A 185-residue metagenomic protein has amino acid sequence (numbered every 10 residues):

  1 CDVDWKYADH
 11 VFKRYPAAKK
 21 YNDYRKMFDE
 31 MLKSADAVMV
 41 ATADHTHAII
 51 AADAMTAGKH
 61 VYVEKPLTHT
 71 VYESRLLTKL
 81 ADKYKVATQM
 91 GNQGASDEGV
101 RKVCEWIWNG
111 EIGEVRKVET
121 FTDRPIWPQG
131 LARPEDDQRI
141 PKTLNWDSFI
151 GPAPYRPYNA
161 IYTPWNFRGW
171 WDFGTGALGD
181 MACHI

Functional and structural regions predicted by a protein language model:
C1, M39, R116-E119, I150: Residues embedded in well-ordered beta-strands within globular domains across many folds
C1-H60, Y72-A87: N-terminal glycine-/serine-/threonine-rich beta1-alpha1-beta2 phosphate-ribose binding loop of Rossmann-like
Y7, Y15, A41-H45, K65-Y72 (+3 more regions): Alpha-helix capping and helix-loop boundary segments enriched in small/acidic/polar residues
A8-H10, W127-Q129, P157-N159: Short, solvent-exposed loop/turn elements at domain surfaces
Y21-N22, A48, A95-S96, R156-Y158: Redox-cofactor-proximal catalytic regions of oxidoreductases
A48, A52, R75, D97-R101 (+1 more regions): A structural signal for well-ordered alpha-helical segments within the folded catalytic domains of diverse enzymes
H60-Y62, L67-S148: A contiguous active-site-proximal alpha/beta segment in oxidoreductase catalytic domains
D137-I185: Glycine-rich, aromatic-lined ligand/substrate-binding cores of catalytic and carbohydrate-binding domains
